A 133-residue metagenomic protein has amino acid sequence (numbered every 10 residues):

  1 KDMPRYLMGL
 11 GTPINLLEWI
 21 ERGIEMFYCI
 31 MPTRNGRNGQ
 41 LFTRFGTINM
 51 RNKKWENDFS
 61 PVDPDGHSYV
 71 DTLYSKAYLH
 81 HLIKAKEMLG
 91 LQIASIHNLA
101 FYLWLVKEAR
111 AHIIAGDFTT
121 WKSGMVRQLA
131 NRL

Functional and structural regions predicted by a protein language model:
K1-V62: Glycine-rich phosphate/ribose-binding loops and adjacent secondary-structure elements that form binding surfaces
D65-L133: C-terminal extensions of enzymes
